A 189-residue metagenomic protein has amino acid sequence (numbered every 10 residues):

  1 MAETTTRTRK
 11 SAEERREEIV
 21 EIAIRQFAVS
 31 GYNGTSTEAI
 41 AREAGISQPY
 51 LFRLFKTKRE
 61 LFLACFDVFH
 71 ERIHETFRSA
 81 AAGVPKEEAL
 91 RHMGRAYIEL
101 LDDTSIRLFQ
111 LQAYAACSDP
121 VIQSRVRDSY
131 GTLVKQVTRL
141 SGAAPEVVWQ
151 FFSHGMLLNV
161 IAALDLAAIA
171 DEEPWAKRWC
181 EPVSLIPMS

Functional and structural regions predicted by a protein language model:
M1-T6: Short, intrinsically disordered or compositionally biased N-terminal tails of bacterial proteins
R15-E18, I22, Q26-E60: Helix-turn-helix
I22, Q26-V29, T76-S79, F109-A113: Solvent-exposed, amphipathic alpha-helical segments
F62-F69: Alpha-helical DNA-contacting segments of helix-turn-helix folds
A64, E75-T104: Hydrophobic alpha-helical connector segments
H74, R78, G94-R95, L111-Y114 (+2 more regions): Amphipathic alpha-helical segments within well-ordered protein domains
I98-P120, Y130: Amphipathic alpha-helical segments used for helix-helix packing
P120-S189: Hydrophobic/aromatic-rich alpha-helical bundle segments in the mid-to-C-terminal region
